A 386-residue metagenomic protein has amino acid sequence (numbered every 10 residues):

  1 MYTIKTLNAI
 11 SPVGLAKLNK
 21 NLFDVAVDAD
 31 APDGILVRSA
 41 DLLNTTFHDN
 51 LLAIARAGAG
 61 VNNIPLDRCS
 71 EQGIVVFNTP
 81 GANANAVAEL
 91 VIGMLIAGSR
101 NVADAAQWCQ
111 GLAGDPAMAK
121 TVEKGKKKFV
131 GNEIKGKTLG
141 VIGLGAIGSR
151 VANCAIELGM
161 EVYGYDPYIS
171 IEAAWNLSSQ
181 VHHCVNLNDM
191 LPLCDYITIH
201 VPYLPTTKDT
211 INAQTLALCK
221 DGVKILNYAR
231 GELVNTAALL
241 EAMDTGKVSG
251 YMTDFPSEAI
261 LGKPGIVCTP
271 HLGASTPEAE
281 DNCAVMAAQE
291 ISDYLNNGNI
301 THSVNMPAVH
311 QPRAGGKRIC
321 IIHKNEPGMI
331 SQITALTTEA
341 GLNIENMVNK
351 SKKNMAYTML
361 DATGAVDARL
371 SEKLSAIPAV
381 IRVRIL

Functional and structural regions predicted by a protein language model:
M1-T79, P192, N212-Q214, L218 (+3 more regions): An N-terminal-biased, well-structured beta-alpha scaffold segment characteristic of Rossmann-like dinucleotide-binding
L43-T45, P167-I260, S275: Rossmann-like adenosine-cofactor binding region
P80-T138, H302-V304: Phosphate-binding beta-alpha-beta segment of Rossmann-like dinucleotide-binding domains, i.e., the NAD(P)
A88-Q107, N153-M160, V285-N299, T334-T338 (+1 more regions): Oxidoreductase and adenylate-handling cofactor-binding alpha/beta cores
L144-G145: Glycine-rich Rossmann-fold phosphate-binding loop(s) that bind the pyrophosphate of adenine dinucleotide cofactors
G148-S149: N-terminal Rossmann-fold NAD(P) dinucleotide-binding loop
A213, D221-R313, Y357, E372 (+1 more regions): Rossmann-like dinucleotide-binding domain for NAD(H)/NADP(H)
T301, N305-L386: A conserved regulatory-domain signal marking ACT and ACT-like small-molecule sensing domains and adjacent regulatory
